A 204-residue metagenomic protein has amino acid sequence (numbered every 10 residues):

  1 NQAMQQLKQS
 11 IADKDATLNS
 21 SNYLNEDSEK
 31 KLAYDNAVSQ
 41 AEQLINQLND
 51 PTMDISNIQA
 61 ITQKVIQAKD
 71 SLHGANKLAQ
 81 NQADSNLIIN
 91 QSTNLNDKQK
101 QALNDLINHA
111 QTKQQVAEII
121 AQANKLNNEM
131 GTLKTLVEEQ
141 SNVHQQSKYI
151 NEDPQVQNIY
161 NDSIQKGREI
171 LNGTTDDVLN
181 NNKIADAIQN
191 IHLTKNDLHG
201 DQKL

Functional and structural regions predicted by a protein language model:
N1-L204: Amphipathic alpha-helical assembly segments used for oligomerization, scaffolding, or translocation
